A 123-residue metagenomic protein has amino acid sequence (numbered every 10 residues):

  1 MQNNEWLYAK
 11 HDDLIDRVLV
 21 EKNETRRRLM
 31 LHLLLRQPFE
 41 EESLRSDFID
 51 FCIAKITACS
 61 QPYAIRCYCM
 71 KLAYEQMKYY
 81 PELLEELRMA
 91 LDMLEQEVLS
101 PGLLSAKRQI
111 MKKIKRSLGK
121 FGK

Functional and structural regions predicted by a protein language model:
M1-Q2, L35, Y74-E75, R108-K112: Structural signature of alpha-helical solenoid repeat scaffolds
E5-I49: Helix-adjacent hinge/juxtasegments
D12-K22, L35, D50-Q61, E85 (+1 more regions): HEAT/HEAT-like alpha-solenoid repeats
E40, K78-Y79, R116-K120: Alpha-solenoid helical repeat scaffolds
Y68, L72-E75, E95: Karyopherin-beta/Importin-beta family HEAT-repeat alpha-solenoid scaffold
R88-K123: Eukaryotic acidic, Ser/Thr-rich intrinsically disordered low-complexity regions
